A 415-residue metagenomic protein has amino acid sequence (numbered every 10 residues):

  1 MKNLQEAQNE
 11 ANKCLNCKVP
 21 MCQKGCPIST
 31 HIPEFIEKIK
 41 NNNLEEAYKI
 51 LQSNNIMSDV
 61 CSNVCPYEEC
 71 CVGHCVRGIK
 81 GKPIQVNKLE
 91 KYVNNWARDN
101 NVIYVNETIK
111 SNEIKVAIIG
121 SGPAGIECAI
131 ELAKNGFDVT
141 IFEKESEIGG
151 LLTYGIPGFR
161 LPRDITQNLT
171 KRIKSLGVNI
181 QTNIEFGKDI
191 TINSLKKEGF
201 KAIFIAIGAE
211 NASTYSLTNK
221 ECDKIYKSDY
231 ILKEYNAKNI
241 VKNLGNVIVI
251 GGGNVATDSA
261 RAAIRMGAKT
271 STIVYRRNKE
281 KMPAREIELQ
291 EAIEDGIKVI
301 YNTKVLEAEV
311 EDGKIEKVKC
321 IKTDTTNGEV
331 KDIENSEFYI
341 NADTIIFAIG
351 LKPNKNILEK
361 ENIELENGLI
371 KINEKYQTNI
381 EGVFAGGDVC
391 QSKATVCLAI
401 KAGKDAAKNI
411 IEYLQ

Functional and structural regions predicted by a protein language model:
M1-K115, R163, I205-C222, V310-I315 (+7 more regions): Ferredoxin-type iron-sulfur electron-transfer modules and their immediate structural context
I56, G122-P123, E147, G253-V255 (+2 more regions): Residue-level detector of alpha-helix initiation sites
V93-I109, K171-K188, A212-M266, L365-N379: Glycine-rich dinucleotide-binding loop and its adjacent helix/turn
K115-D138, A256-I264: N-terminal Rossmann-like FAD-binding beta1-loop-alpha1 element of flavoenzymes
I118, I141, V249-I250: Hydrophobic Val/Ile/Leu positions in short beta-strands of Rossmann-like dinucleotide-binding domains
D138-I141, E145-L176, I180, A260-E307: Rossmann-like dinucleotide-binding cores of NAD(P)H-dependent redox enzymes
T182-S194, N302-G313: A conserved short coil-to-beta-strand element within the FAD-binding core of flavoproteins
E221-L244, E329-K393: FAD-site-proximal beta/loop scaffold in flavoenzymes
